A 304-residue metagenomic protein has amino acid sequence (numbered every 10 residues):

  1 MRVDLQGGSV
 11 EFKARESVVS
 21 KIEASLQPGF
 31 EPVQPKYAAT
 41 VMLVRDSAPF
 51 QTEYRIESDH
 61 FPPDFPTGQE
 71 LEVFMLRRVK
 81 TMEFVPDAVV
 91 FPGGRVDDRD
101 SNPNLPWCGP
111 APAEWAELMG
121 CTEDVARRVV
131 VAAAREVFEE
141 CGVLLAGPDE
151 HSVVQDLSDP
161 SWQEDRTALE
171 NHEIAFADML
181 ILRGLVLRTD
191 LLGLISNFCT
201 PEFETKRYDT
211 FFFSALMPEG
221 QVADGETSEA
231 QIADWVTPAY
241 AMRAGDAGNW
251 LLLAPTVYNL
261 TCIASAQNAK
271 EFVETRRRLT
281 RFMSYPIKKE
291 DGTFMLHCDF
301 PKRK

Functional and structural regions predicted by a protein language model:
M1-K304: N-terminal leader/linker segments that precede catalytic domains of diphosphate-processing enzymes
